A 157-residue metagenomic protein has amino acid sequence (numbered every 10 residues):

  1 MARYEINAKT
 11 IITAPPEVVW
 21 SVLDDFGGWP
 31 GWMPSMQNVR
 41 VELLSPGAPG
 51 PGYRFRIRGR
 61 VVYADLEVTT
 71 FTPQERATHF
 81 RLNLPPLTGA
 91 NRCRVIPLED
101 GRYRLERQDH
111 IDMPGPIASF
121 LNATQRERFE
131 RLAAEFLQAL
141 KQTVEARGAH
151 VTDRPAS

Functional and structural regions predicted by a protein language model:
M1-L44, S157: Hydrophobic ligand-binding cavity/cleft-lining segments
E5-N7, V62-L66, L87-R92: Short, surface-exposed coil-to-beta transition loops
I12-A14, V61, I111-G115: Beta-strand elements of well-folded, non-transmembrane domains
V19-L23, W29, F55, V68 (+3 more regions): Hydrophobic pocket/interface hotspot
R40-V41, K141-S157: Short, highly charged C-terminal tails/helix-capping segments
A48-R56, T72-F80: Short, hydrophobic/aromatic-rich segments at coil-to-beta transitions
R81-E135, V151-D153: Beta-strand/loop substructures that line and gate deep hydrophobic ligand-binding cavities in soluble
